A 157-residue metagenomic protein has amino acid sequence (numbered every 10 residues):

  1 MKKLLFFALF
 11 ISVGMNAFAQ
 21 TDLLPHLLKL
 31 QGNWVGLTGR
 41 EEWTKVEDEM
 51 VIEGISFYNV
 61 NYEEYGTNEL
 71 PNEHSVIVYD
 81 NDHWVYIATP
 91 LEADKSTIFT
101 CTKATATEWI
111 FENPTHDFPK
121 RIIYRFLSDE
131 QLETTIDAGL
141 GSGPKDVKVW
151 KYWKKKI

Functional and structural regions predicted by a protein language model:
L4-V13: Sec-dependent N-terminal signal peptides
M15-A19: Sec/Tat signal peptide C-region and signal peptidase I cleavage site
Q20, C101, F126, Q131-I157: Edge beta-strand at a domain terminus
Q20-V35: N-terminal helix-cap/turn-to-beta initiation motif at the start of protein domains
W34-G36, G54-E64, Y86-P90, W109-T115 (+1 more regions): Short beta-strand segments that buttress and anchor functional surface loops
V35-L70, V76, K145: Short, solvent-exposed loop/hinge segments that bridge or flank secondary-structure elements
E47-D48, T105, S128: Residue-level recognition of beta-strand termini and adjacent short loop/turns
N68-H116: Contiguous, well-ordered beta-strand patches that form the walls/edges of small beta-barrel/beta-sandwich domains
